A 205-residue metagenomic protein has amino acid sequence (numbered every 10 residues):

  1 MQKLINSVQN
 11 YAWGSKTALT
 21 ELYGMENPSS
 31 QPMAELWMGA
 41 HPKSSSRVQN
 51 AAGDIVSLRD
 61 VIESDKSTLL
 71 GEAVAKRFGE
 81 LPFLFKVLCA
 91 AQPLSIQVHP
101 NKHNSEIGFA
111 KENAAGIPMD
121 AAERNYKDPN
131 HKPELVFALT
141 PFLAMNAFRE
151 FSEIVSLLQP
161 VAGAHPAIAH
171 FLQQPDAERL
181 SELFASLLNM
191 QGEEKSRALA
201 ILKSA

Functional and structural regions predicted by a protein language model:
M1-A205: Transition-metal
